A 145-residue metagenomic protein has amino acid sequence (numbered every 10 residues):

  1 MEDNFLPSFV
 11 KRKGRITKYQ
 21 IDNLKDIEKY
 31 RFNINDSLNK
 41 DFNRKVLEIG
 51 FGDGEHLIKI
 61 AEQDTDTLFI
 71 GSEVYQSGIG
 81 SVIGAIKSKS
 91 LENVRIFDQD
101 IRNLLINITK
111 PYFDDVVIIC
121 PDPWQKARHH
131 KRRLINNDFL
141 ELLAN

Functional and structural regions predicted by a protein language model:
M1-K45, E55-E62: S-adenosyl-L-methionine
R44-I106: SAM cofactor-binding core of SAM-dependent methyltransferases, primarily the Rossmann-like beta-alpha-beta module
Q63, S88, F113-D114, R133-N137: Glycine-rich, phosphate-binding/catalytic loops in enzymes
N103, P123-Q125: Active-site micro-motifs of SAM-dependent methyltransferase domains
I106-D115: A short acidic, Gly/Pro-enriched loop at the edge of an enzyme's catalytic core that lines a small-molecule cofactor
D115-P121: Non-cysteine beta-strand/loop elements that form the S-adenosyl-L-methionine
K126-L134: Glycine/threonine-rich flexible loop motifs
I135-N145: A short glycine-rich, Lys/Arg-flanked "PGG" loop and its adjoining helix->strand segment in the class I
